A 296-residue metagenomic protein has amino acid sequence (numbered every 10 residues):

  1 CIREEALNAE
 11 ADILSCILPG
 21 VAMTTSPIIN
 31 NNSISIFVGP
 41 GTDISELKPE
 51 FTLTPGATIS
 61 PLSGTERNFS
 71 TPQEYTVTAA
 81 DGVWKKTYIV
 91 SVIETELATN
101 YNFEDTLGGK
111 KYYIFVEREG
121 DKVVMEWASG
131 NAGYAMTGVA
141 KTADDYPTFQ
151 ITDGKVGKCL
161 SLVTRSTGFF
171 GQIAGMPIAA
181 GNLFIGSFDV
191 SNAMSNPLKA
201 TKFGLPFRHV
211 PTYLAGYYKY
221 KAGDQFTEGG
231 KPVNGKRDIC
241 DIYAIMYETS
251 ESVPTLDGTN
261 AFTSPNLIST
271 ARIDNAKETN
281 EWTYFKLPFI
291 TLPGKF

Functional and structural regions predicted by a protein language model:
C1-Y101: Beta-rich interaction/scaffold domains
A22-I29, F51, A140-G154: Short, exposed beta-strand/loop patches in secreted or surface proteins that constitute
E50-T52, T76-T78, A215-K219, I245 (+1 more regions): Residue-level recognition of well-ordered beta-strand positions that form the cores of beta-sheet-rich folds across
I93-Y134: Extracellular carbohydrate-recognition regions
K122-G138, T255-L267: Surface-exposed intrinsically disordered loops and tails
Q150-F170: Short carbohydrate-recognition loop motifs
F170-S252: Extracellular-facing segments of soluble proteins and assemblies that are Gly/Ser/Thr-biased and enriched in aromatics
E251-F296: Extracellular carbohydrate recognition and processing domains and analogous Trp-centered ligand-binding platforms
